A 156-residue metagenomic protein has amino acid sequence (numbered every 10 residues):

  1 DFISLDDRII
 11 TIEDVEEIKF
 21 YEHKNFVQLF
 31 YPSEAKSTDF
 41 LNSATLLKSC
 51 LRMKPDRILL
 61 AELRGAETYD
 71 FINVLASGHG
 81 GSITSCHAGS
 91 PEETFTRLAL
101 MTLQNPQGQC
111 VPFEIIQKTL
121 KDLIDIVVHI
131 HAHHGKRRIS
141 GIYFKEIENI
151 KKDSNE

Functional and structural regions predicted by a protein language model:
F2-D122, H129-A132: Switch/coupling sub-region of P-loop NTPases
K118-E156: Conserved P-loop NTPase
